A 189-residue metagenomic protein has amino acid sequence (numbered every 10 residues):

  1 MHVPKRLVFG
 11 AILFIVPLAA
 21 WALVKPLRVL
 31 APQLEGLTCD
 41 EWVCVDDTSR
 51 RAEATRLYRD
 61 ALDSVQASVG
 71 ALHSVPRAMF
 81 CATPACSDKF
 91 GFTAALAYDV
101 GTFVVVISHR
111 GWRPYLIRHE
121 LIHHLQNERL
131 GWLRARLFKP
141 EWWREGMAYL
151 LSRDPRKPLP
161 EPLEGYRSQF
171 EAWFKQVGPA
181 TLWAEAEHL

Functional and structural regions predicted by a protein language model:
M1-V3: N-terminal Lys/Arg-rich, disordered targeting/topogenic segments
K5-K25: Hydrophobic membrane-insertion alpha-helices, especially the h-region of bacterial N-terminal signal peptides
V24-V43: Ser/Thr/Pro/Gly-rich low-complexity linker/stalk segments immediately outside membranes or between
V45-G101, R110: Auxiliary, metal-adjacent structural segments of Zn-dependent hydrolase domains
G101-R118, W132-P140: Short pre-active-site segment immediately N-terminal to the catalytic Zn-binding motif
Y115-E128, A148-Y149: Active-site recognition of the HExxH zinc-binding catalytic motif
R136-F174: Post-HExxH zinc-binding segment in Zn-dependent metallohydrolases
E171-L189: Short, low-complexity, Pro/Ser/Thr/Gly-rich segments in the mature regions of secreted, periplasmic
